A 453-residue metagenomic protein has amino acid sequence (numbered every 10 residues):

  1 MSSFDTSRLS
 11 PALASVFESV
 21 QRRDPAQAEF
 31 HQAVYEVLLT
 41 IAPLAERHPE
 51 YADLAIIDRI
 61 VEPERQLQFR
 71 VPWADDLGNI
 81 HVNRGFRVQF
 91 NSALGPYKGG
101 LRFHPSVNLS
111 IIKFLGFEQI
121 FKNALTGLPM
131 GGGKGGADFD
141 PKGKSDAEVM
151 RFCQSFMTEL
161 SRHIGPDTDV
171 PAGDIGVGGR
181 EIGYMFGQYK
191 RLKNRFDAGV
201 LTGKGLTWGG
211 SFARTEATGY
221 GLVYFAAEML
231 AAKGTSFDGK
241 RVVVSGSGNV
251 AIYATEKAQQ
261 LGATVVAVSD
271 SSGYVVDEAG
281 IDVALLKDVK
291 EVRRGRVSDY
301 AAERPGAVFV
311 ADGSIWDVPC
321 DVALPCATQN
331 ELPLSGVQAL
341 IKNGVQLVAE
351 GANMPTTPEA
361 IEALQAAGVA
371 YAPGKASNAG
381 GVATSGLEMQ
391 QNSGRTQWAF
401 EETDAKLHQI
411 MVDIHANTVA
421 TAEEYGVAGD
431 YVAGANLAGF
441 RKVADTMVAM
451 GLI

Functional and structural regions predicted by a protein language model:
S2-A33, M229, I341-I453: Adenosine-phosphate binding glycine-rich loop
A28-H31, P49-L54, G127, I164-G173 (+4 more regions): Flexible, glycine/charged-enriched surface loops at secondary-structure junctions
E50-H81: Structured beta-strand/loop patches that form or line metal/cofactor-binding pockets in enzymes
H104, N123-D238: Glycine/serine-rich phosphate-binding loop and adjoining beta1-alpha1 elements at the start of nucleotide-handling
T168-A172, F196-V200, V244, A267-D270 (+5 more regions): General beta-strand structural signal in soluble alpha/beta enzymes
G205, G210-D317: Glycine-rich phosphate/diphosphate-binding loop of Rossmann-like nucleotide-binding domains
G273-Y371, A376: Rossmann-like adenosine-cofactor binding region
